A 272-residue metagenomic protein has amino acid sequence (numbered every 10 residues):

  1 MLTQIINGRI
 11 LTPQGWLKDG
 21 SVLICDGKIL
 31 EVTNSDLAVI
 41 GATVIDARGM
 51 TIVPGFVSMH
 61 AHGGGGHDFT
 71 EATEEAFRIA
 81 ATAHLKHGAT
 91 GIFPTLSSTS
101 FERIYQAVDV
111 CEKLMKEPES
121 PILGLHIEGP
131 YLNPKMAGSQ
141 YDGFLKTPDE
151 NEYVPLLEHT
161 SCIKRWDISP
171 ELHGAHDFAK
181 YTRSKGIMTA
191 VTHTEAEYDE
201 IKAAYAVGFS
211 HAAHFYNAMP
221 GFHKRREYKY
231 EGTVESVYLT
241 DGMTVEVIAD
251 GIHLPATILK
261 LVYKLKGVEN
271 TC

Functional and structural regions predicted by a protein language model:
T3-I10, Q14, A38-E74, R78 (+1 more regions): Replace "His-x-His-based motif
G15-I24: A conserved glycine-rich beta-strand in the N-terminal activation segment of trypsin-fold
H62, G66, R78-A107, S120-N133 (+4 more regions): Divalent metal-dependent hydrolysis catalytic cores, especially in the metallo-beta-lactamase
T73-A76, A107-V110, D149-N151, E227-T233: Charged helix-capping and loop-helix junction motifs
A81, Y105-E112, Y153, A179 (+3 more regions): Generic structural signal for well-ordered alpha-helices, preferentially at hydrophobic/aromatic core positions
I127, P134-E150, P155-E231: Divalent metal-binding pocket/active-site signature
E200-C272: Active-site-adjacent C-terminal substructures of enzyme catalytic domains
